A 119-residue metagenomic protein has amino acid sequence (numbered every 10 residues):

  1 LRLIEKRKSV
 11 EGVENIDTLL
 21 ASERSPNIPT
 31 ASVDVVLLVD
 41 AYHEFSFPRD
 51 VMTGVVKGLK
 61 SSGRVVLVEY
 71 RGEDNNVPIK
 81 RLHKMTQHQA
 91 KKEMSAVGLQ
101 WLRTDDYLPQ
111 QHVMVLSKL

Functional and structural regions predicted by a protein language model:
L1, R64-K91: Conserved class I S-adenosyl-L-methionine
L1-P26: Class I SAM-dependent methyltransferase SAM/SAH-binding core
R24-V36: A short acidic, Gly/Pro-enriched loop at the edge of an enzyme's catalytic core that lines a small-molecule cofactor
N27, A41-E44: A short His-aromatic
V33, S62, Q89, R103: Glycine-rich phosphate-binding loops of nucleotide-dependent enzymes
D34-V39, V51: A short beta-strand submotif of the Rossmann-like class I SAM-dependent methyltransferase core that lines
R49-R64: A short glycine-rich, Lys/Arg-flanked "PGG" loop and its adjoining helix->strand segment in the class I
V97-L119: Core SAM-dependent methyltransferase catalytic element
